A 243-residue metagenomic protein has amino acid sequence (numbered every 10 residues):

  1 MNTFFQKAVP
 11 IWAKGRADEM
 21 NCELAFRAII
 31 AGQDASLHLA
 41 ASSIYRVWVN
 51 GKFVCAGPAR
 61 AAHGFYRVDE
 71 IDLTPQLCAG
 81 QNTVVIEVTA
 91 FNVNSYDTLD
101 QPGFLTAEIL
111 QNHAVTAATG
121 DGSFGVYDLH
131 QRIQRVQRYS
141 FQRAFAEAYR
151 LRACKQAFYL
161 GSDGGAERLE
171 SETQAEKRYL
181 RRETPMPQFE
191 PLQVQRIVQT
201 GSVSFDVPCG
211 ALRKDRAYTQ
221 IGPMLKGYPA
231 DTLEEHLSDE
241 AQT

Functional and structural regions predicted by a protein language model:
M1-C55, D69-E70, Q76-A153, Y159-T173 (+1 more regions): Beta-strand-rich recognition domains
A56-R60: Short, solvent-exposed beta-strand-to-loop segments that form ligand-recognition rims of beta-rich domains
G64-V68: Short, solvent-exposed loop/turn segments in extracellular or other extracytoplasmic domains
T173-E176, T184-M186: Secondary-structure transition/turn motif
T184-T243: Edge strands and adjacent loops of beta-rich recognition modules
